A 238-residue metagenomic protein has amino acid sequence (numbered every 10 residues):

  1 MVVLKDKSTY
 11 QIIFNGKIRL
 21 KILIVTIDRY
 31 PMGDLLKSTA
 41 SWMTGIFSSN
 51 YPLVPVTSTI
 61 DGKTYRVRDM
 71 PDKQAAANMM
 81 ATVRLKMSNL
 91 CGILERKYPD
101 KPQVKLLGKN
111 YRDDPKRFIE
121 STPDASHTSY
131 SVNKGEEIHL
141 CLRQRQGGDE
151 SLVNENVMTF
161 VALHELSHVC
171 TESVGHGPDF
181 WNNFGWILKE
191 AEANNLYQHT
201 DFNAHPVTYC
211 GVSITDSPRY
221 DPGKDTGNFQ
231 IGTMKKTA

Functional and structural regions predicted by a protein language model:
M1-M70, A238: N-terminal low-structure segments adjacent to metalloprotease catalytic domains across cellular compartments
F47-V153, S173-A238: Metalloprotease/metallohydrolase-associated module, dominated by Zn2+-dependent proteases
N154-F160: Alpha-helical scaffolds flanking conserved acidic
F160-E172: Active-site recognition of the HExxH zinc-binding catalytic motif
